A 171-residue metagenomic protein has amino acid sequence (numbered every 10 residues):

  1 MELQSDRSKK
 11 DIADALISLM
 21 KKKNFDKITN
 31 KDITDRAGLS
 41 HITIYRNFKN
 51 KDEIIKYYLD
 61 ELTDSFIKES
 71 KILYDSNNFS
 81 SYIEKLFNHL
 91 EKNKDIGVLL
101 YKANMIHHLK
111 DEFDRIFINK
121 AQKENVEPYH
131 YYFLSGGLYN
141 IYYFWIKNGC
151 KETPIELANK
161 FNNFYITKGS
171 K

Functional and structural regions predicted by a protein language model:
M1-L19, K23, D32, R36: Basic, helix-initiating cap at the start of DNA-binding domains
D6, M20-N24, N47, N119-A121 (+3 more regions): Cytosolic nucleotide-binding catalytic cores of signal-transduction proteins
I12, K27, N50-I55: Short amphipathic alpha-helical segment with a characteristic S/N-K-E followed by hydrophobic residues
S18, K22, I28, D60-Y82: Amphipathic alpha-helical linker/stalk segments
G38-F48: Short hydrophobic/aromatic patch on the recognition helix
D75-D114, P128: Helical hydrophobic small-molecule/effector-binding pocket
K102-G136, I166-S170: Amphipathic alpha-helical packing segments from all-alpha helical-bundle domains
P128-K168: Hydrophobic alpha-helical segments that form the core of small-molecule binding pockets and/or dimer interfaces
